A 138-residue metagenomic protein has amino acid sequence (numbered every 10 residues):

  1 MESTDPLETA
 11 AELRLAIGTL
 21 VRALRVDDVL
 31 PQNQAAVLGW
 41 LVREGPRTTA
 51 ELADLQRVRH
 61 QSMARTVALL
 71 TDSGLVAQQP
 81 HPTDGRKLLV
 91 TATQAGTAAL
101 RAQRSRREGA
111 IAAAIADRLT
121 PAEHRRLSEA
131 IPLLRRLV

Functional and structural regions predicted by a protein language model:
M1-N33, L134-R136: N-terminal leader segment of winged-helix/HTH proteins
R14-I17, Q56, V67, L100 (+3 more regions): Short amphipathic alpha-helical/adjacent loop interface patches that line ligand and macromolecule-binding sites
A16-T19, A36-V42, A98, R125: Pre-recognition alpha-helix immediately N-terminal to the DNA-recognition helix within helix-turn-helix or winged-helix
V21-S62, S73, L89: N-terminal helix-turn-helix DNA-binding core of bacterial DNA-binding proteins
G39-R43, R104, P132: Short, locally clustered residues in the helix-turn-helix/winged-helix DNA-binding domain
A64-R65, S128: Conserved catalytic core of two-component sensor histidine kinases
A68-R126: Charged, amphipathic alpha-helical coiled-coil/dimerization segments
H124-V138: Exposed, interaction-prone assembly regions rather than primary DNA-binding/catalytic cores
